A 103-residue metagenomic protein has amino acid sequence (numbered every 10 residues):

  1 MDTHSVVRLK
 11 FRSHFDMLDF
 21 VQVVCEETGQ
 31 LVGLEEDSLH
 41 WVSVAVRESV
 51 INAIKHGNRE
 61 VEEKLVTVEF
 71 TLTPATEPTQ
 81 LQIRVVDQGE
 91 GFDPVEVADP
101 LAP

Functional and structural regions predicted by a protein language model:
M1-R8, I54-P103: Conserved beta-strand-loop-beta-strand hairpin that lines the nucleotide-binding pocket of ATP/GTP-utilizing enzymes
D2-V23, E27: Short beta-to-alpha transition helix within the HATPase_c
S13, L34-D37, V61: Structural signature of the histidine kinase catalytic ATP-binding subdomain
V23-R47: Conserved short strand/loop->alpha-helix "switch" segment adjacent to the catalytic nucleotide/phosphoryl-transfer site
R47, I51, K55: Short alpha-helix lining the ATP-binding pocket of the histidine-kinase-like ATPase
